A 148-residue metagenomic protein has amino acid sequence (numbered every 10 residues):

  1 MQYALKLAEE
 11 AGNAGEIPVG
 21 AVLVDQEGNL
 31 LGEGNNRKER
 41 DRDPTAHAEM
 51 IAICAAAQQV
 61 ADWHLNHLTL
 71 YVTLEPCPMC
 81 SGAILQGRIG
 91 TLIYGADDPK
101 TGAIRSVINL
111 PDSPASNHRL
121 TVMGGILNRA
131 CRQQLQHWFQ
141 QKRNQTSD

Functional and structural regions predicted by a protein language model:
M1-A14, L30, P76-D148: Zinc-dependent deaminase
A4, A8-A11, A48, A52-A56: Stable alpha-helical structural segments in soluble proteins, enriched in small hydrophobic residues
G15-V19, N66: Short, basic and Ser/Thr-rich N-terminal targeting/leader segments
V19-G28: Short beta-strand scaffold segments in enzyme catalytic cores
G32-G34: Short hydrophobic alpha-helix segments
R40-M50: A short, polar/charged loop-to-alpha-helix boundary motif
D62-L74: Immediate flanking context of iron-sulfur cluster ligation sites
